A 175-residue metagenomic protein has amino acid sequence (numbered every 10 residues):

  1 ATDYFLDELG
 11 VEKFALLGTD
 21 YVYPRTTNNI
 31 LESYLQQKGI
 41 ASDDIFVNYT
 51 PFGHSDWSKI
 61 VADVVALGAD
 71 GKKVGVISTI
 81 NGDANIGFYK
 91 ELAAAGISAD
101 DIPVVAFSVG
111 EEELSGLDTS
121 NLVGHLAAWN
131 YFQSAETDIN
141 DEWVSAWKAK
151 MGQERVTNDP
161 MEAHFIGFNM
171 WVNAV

Functional and structural regions predicted by a protein language model:
A1-A95, S134-N140: Extracellular/periplasmic Venus flytrap/periplasmic-binding protein
F5, F88, G167-A174: Buried hydrophobic packing segments
R25, I86, E162-N169: A structural signal for well-ordered alpha-helical segments within the folded catalytic domains of diverse enzymes
E91-I166, V175: Extracellular/periplasmic periplasmic-binding protein-like sensory domains
